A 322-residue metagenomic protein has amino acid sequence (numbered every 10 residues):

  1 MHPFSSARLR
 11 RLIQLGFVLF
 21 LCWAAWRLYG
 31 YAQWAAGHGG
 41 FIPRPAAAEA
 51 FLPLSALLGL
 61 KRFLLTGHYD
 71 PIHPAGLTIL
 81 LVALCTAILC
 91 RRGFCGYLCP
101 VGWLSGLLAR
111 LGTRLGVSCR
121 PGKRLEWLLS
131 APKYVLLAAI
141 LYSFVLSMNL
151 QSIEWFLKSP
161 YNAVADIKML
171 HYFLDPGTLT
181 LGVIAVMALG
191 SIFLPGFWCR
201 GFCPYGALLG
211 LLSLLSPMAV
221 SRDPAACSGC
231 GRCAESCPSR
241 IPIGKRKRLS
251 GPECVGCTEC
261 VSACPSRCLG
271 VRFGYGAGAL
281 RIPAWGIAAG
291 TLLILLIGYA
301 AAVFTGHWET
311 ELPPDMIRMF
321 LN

Functional and structural regions predicted by a protein language model:
M1-E235, I243-R246, P252, S262 (+1 more regions): Non-ligating segments of multi-cofactor redox enzymes
